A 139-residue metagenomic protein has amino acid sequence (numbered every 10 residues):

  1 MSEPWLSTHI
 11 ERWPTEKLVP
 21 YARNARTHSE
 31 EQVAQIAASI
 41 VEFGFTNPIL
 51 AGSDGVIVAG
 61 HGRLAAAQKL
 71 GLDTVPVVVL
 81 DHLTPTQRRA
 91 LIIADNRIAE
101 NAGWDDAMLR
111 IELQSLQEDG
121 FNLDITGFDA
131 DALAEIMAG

Functional and structural regions predicted by a protein language model:
M1-G139: Aromatic/glycine/proline-enriched transmembrane-helix motif characteristic of membrane-embedded glycan-assembly enzymes
